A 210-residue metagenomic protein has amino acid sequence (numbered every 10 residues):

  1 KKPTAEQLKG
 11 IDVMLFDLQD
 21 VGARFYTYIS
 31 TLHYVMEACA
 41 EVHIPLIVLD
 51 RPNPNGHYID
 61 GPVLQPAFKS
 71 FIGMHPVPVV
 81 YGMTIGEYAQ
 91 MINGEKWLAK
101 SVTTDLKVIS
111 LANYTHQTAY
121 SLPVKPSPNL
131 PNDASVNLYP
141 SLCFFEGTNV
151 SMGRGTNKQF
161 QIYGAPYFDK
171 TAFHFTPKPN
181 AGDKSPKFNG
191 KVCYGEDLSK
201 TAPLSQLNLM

Functional and structural regions predicted by a protein language model:
K1-G10, A23: Glycine-rich oxoanion-binding loops at beta->alpha junctions
D17-Q19, L49-P52, L111-A112, A165: Active-site-proximal beta-strand/loop segments in catalytic clefts of secreted hydrolases
D20-L32: Glycine/threonine-rich flexible loop motifs
E41-P45: A short helix->loop->beta-strand "cap" motif at the edges of active sites that frequently abuts
I47-K69: Glycine-rich, charge-decorated loop segments at or immediately adjacent to ligand/cofactor-binding or catalytic sites
K69-L142: Conserved anion/nucleotide-ligand pocket segment
L122-T171: Active-site-lining helix/loop region of Rossmann-like oxidoreductase modules
Q159-F160, G164-M210: Conserved functional hotspot residues or short segments at active or partner-binding sites across diverse domains
